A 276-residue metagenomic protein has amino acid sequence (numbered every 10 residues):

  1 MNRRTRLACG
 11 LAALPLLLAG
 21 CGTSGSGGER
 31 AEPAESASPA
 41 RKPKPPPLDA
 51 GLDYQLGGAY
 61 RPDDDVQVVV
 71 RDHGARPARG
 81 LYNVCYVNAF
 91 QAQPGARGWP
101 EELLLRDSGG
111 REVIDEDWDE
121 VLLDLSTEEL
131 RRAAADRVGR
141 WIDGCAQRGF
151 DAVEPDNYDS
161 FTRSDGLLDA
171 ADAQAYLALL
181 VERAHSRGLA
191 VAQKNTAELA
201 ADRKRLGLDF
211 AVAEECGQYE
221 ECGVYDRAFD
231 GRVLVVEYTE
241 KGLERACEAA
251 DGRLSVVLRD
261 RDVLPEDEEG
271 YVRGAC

Functional and structural regions predicted by a protein language model:
R4-T5, G10-L11, G22-C276: Glycan-processing catalytic domains of CAZymes
L17-G20: C-terminal motif of bacterial Sec signal peptides marking the signal peptidase cleavage site
